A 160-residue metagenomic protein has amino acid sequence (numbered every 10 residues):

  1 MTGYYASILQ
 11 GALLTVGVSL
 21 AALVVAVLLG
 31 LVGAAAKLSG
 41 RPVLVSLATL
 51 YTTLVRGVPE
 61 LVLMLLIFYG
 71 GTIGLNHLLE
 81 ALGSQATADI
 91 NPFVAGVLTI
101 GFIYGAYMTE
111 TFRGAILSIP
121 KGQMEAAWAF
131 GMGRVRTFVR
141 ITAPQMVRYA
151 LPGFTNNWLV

Functional and structural regions predicted by a protein language model:
M1-V160: Transmembrane alpha-helices and adjacent helix-loop boundaries
